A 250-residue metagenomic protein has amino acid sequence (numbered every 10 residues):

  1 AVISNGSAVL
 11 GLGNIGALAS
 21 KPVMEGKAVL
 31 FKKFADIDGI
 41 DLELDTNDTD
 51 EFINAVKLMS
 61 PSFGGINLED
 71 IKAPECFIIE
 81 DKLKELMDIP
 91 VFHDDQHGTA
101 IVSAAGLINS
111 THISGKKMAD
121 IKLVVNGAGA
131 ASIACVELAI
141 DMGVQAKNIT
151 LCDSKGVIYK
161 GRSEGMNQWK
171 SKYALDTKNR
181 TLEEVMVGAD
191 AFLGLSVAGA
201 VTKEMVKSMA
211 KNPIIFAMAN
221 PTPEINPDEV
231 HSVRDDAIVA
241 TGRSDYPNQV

Functional and structural regions predicted by a protein language model:
I3-I121: Glycine/serine-rich phosphate-binding loop and adjoining beta1-alpha1 elements at the start of nucleotide-handling
S4, D41, N67-D70, V91-D94 (+5 more regions): General beta-strand structural signal in soluble alpha/beta enzymes
G6, D45-D48, H97, G127-A130 (+3 more regions): Acidic, glycine-rich active-site loops and adjacent beta-strand->loop/helix elements that engage anionic groups
L10, I15-A35, M87, I101-G194: Glycine-rich phosphate/diphosphate-binding loop of Rossmann-like nucleotide-binding domains
A17-A19, K84-E85, I108, L138-M142 (+2 more regions): Short, solvent-exposed amphipathic alpha-helical segments in soluble enzyme and RNA/protein-processing domains
I79-L86, M186-G188, S196-I215: Rossmann-fold NAD(P) dinucleotide-binding segment
G199-V250: Rossmann-fold NAD(P)-binding glycine/threonine-rich loop
